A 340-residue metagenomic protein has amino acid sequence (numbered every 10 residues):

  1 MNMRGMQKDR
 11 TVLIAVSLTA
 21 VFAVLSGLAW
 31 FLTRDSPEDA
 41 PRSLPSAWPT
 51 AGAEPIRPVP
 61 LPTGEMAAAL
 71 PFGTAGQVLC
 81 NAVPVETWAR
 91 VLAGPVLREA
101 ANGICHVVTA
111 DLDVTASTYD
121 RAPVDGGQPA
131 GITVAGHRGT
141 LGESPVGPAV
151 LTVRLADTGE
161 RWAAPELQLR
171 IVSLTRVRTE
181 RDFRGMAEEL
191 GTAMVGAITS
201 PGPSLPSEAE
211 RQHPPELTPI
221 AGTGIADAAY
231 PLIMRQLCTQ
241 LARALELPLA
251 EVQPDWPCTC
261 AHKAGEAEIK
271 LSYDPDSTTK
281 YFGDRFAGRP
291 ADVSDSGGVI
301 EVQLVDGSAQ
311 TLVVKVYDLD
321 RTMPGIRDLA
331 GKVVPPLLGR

Functional and structural regions predicted by a protein language model:
M3-P41: Hydrophobic single-pass membrane-targeting/anchoring helices
L13-I14, T63-E65, V114-A116: Short secondary-structure boundary micro-motifs
F22, F31, F72, F183 (+4 more regions): Phenylalanine-focused residue identity feature
A29-W30, D35-I104, G126, R184-P257 (+1 more regions): N-terminal "mature-domain start" segment
A89-P148, A156, T239-Q310: Short, solvent-exposed recognition patches
A130-P219, D284-R340: A short, solvent-exposed beta-edge/loop patch
